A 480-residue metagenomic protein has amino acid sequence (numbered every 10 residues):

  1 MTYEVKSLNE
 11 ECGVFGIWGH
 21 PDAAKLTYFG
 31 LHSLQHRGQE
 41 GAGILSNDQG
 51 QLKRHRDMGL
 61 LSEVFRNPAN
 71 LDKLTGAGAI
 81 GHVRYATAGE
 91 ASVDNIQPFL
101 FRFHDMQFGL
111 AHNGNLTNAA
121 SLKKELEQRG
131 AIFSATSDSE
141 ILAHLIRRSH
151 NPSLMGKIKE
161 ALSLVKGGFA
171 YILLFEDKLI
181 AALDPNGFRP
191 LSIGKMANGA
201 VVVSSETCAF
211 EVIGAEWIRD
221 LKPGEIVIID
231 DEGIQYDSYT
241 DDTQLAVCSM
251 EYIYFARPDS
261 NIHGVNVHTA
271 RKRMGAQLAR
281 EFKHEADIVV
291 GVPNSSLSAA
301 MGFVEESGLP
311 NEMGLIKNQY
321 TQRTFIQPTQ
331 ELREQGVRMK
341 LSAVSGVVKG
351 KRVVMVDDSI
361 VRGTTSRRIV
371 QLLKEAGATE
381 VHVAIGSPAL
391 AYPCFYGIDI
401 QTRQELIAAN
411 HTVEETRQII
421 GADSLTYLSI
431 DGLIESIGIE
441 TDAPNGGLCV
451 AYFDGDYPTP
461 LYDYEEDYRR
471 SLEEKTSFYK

Functional and structural regions predicted by a protein language model:
M1-P223, I228-A286, V292, E380: Conserved short alpha-helical segments that host acidic/polar catalytic motifs at enzyme active sites
D22-A24, T87-A88, N118, F188-R189 (+7 more regions): Flexible loop/turn segments at secondary-structure boundaries
H55-R56, L183-D184, A299-G302, P393-F395: A short acidic (Asp/Glu
A111, L174, A182-L183, G194 (+12 more regions): Generic beta-strand/beta-sheet core signal
A131, N151-P152, K283-D287, E305-E312 (+2 more regions): Secondary-structure transition/capping motifs at alpha-helix termini and the adjoining loop/turn into the next element
E160, C208-A209, E216-W217, L221-E225 (+4 more regions): Phosphate/diphosphate-binding loops
L162, D177-K178, G214-D220, G314 (+1 more regions): PRPP-dependent phosphoribosyltransferase catalytic core
G308-V353, T364, A391-Q401: Short, glycine/charge-rich flexible loops or terminal/linker lids adjacent to PRPP-binding catalytic cores
